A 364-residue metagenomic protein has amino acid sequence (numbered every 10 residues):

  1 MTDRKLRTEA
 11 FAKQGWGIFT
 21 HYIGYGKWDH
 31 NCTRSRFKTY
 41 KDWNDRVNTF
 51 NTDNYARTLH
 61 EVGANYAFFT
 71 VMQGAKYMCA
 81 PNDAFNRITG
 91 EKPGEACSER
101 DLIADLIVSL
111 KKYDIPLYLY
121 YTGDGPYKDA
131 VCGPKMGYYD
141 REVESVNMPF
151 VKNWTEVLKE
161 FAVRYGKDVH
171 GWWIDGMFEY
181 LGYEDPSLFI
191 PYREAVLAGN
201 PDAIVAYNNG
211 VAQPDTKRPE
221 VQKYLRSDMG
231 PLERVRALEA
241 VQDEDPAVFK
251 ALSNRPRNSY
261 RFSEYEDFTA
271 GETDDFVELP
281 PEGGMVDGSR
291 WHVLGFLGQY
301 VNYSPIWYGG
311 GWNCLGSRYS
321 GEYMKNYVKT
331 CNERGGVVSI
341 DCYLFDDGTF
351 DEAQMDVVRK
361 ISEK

Functional and structural regions predicted by a protein language model:
M1-K364: Mature catalytic domains of secreted/periplasmic carbohydrate-active enzymes
